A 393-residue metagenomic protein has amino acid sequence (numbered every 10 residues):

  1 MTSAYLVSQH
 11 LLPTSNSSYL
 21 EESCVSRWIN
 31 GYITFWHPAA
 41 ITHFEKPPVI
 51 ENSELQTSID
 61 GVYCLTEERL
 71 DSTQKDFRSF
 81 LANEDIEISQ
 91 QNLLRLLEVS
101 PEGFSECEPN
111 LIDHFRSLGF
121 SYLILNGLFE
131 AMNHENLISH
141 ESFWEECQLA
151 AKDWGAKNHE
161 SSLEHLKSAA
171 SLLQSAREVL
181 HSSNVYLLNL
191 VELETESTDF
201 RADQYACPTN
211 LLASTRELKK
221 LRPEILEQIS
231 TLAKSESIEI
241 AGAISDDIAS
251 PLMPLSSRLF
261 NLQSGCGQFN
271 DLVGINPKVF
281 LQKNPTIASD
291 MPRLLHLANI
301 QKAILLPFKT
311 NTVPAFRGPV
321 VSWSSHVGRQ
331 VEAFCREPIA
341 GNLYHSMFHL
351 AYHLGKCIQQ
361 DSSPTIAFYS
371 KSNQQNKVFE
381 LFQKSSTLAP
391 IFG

Functional and structural regions predicted by a protein language model:
M1-G393: Catalytic-domain carbohydrate-binding cleft regions of carbohydrate-active enzymes
